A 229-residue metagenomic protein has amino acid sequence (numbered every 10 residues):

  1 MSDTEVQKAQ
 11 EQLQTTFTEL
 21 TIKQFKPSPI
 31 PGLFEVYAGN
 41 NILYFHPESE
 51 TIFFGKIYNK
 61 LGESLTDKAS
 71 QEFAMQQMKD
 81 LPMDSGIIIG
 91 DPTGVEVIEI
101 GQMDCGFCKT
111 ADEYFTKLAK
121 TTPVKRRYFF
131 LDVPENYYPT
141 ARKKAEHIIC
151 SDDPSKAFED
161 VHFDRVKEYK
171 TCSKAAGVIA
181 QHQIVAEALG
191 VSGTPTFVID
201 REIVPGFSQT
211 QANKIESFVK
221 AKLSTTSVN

Functional and structural regions predicted by a protein language model:
M1-Q77, N229: N-terminal targeting signals for export/organelle localization
Q10, T116, Q183: Short glycine-/small-residue-rich flexible loop motifs, especially phosphate/cofactor-binding loops
K23-F25, F129, F197: Generic beta-strand hydrophobic packing signal
P27, P31-L33, Y37-A38, I42-F54 (+1 more regions): C-terminal cap of thioredoxin/glutaredoxin-like
Q77-E96: A short beta-strand-turn-helix
T93-K174, E187-S192, A212-A221, N229: Structural alpha/beta surface segment adjacent to cysteine/selenocysteine redox centers across thiol/disulfide enzymes
